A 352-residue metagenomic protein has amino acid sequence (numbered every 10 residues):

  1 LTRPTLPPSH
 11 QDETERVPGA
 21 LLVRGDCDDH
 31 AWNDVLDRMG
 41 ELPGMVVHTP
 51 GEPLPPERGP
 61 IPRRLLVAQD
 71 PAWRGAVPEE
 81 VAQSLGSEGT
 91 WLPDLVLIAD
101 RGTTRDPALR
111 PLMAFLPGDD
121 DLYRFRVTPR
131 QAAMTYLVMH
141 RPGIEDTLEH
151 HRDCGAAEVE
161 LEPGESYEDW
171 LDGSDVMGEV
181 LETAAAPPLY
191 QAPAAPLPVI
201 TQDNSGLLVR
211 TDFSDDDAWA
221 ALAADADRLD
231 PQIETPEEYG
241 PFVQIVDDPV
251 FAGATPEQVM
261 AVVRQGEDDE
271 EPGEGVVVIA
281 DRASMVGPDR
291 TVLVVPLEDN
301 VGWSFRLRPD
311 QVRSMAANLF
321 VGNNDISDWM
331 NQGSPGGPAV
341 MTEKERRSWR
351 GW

Functional and structural regions predicted by a protein language model:
L1-A133, S166-R308: Extended, charge-biased low-complexity segments that typically form long amphipathic alpha-helices/coiled-coils
L1-T5, T14, T147, W329 (+1 more regions): Long, low-complexity, tandem-repeat intrinsically disordered regions
R58-P60, M134-Y136, A316-N318, E343-R346: Low-complexity, flexible helical/coil segments
D119-A156, N300-V301, F305-P338: Polybasic, proline/glycine-rich intrinsically disordered low-complexity segments
A156-S174, G337-W352: Short linear, low-complexity motifs centered on an aromatic residue
